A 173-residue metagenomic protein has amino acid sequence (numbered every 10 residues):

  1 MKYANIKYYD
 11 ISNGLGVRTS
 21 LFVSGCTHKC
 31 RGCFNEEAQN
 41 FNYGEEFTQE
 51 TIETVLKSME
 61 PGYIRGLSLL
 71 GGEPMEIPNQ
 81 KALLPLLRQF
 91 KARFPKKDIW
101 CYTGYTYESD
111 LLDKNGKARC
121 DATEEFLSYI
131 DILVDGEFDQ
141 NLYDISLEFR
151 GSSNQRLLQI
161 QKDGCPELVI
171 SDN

Functional and structural regions predicted by a protein language model:
M1-Y3, V17, N35-N115, D121 (+1 more regions): Conserved Radical SAM active-site core
K2-K29: N-terminal pre-triad scaffold of radical SAM enzymes
E76, N141-L142: Short glycine-rich, flexible loops that bind phosphorylated cofactors or substrates
L86-K91, Y143-N173: P-loop/Walker A phosphate-binding loop and immediately adjacent motor/lid segment at beta-alpha junctions
R119-C120, R150: A short alpha->loop->secondary-structure connector
E125-S128, G151: Short, conserved loop/helix-junction motifs that constitute active-site signature segments in enzyme catalytic cores
D131: Receiver (REC) domain switch/active-site residues of two-component response regulators
